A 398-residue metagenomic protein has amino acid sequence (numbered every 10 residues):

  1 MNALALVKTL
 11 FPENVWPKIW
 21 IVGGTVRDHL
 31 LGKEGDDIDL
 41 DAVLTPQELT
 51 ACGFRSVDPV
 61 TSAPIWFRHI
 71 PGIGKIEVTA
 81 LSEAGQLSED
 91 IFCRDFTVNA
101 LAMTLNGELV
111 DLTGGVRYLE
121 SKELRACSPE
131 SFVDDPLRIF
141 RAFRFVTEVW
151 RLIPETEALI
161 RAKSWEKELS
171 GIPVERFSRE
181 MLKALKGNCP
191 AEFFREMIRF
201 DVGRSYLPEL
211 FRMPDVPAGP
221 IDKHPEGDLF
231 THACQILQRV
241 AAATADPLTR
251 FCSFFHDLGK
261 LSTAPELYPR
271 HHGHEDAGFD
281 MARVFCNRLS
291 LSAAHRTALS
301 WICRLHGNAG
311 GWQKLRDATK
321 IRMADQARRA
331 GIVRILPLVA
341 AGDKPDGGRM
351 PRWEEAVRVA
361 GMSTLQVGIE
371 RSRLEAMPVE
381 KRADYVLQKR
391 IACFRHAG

Functional and structural regions predicted by a protein language model:
M1-G398: Catalytic cores of the polymerase beta-like nucleotidyltransferase superfamily and closely associated nucleotide
